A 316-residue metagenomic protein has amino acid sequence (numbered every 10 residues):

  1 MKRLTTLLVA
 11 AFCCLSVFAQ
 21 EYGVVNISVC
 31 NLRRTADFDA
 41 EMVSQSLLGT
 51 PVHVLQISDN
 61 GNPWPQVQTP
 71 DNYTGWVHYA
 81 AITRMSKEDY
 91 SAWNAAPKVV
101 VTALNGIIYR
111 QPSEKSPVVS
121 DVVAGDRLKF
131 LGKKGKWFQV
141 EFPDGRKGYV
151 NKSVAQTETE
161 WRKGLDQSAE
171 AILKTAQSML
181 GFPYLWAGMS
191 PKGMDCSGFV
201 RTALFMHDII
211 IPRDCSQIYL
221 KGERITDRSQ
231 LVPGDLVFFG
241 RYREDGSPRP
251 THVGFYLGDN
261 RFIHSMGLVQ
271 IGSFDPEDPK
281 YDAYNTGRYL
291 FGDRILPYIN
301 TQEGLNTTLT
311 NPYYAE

Functional and structural regions predicted by a protein language model:
K2-A10: Sec-dependent signal peptide recognition, specifically the positively charged N-region followed immediately by
C14-S16: N-terminal signal peptide c-region/cleavage motif recognized by signal peptidases
Q20-E21, I27, D37, P51-H53 (+8 more regions): Boundary regions of SH3-family modules and the immediately adjacent low-complexity/disordered segments in eukaryotic
A36-E41, I107-P117, Y219-D227: Short alpha-helix capping/helix-loop boundary micro-motifs
G49, V122-L128, G234: Loop/turn positions that initiate beta-strands
R84, E114-S116, Q156, I225 (+2 more regions): Aromatic- and glycine-rich peptidoglycan recognition patches
A176, G188-H207: Active-site nucleophilic cysteine motif
I210-I271, E277: ...with weaker cross-activation on analogous glycine-rich loops/strands in unrelated enzymes
